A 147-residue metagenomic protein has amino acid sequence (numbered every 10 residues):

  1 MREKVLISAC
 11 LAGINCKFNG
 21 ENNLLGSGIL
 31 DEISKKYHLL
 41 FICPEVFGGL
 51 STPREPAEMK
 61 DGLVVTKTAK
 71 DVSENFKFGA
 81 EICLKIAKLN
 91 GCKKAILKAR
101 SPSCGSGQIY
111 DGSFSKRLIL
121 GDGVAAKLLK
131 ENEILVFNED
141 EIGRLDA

Functional and structural regions predicted by a protein language model:
M1-V5: Extreme N-terminal starter segment of soluble prokaryotic enzymes
C10, K98-S101, E141: Short, well-ordered beta-to-alpha junction loops that form the rim of enzyme active sites and present histidine/acidic
G13-N19: Short N-terminal binding/cap micro-motifs at the start of the first secondary-structure element
G20-N23, Y110-K116: Short glycine-enriched, charge-decorated loop/helix-capping segments at active-site entrances that position
N23-T66: Short, surface-exposed acidic-centric catalytic microdomains
L25-L39, G79-K94: Short amphipathic alpha-helices and their capping/turn segments at secondary-structure boundaries
F47, E55-I82, I86, R117-A147: Divalent-metal-activated hydrolytic enzyme cores
K98-S113: Internal, conserved structured core segments that host functional sites
